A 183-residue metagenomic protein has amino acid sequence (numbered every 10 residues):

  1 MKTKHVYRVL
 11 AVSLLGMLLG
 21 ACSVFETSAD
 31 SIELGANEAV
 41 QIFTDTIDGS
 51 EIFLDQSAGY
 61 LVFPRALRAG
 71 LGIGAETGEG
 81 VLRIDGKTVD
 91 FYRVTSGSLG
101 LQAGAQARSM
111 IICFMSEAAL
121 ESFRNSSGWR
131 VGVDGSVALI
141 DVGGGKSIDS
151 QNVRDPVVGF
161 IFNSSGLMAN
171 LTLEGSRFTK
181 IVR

Functional and structural regions predicted by a protein language model:
K2-A11: Bacterial N-terminal signal peptides that target proteins for export
L18-A21: C-terminal motif of bacterial Sec signal peptides marking the signal peptidase cleavage site
S23-R183: Small-residue-enriched, tightly packed secondary-structure blocks
